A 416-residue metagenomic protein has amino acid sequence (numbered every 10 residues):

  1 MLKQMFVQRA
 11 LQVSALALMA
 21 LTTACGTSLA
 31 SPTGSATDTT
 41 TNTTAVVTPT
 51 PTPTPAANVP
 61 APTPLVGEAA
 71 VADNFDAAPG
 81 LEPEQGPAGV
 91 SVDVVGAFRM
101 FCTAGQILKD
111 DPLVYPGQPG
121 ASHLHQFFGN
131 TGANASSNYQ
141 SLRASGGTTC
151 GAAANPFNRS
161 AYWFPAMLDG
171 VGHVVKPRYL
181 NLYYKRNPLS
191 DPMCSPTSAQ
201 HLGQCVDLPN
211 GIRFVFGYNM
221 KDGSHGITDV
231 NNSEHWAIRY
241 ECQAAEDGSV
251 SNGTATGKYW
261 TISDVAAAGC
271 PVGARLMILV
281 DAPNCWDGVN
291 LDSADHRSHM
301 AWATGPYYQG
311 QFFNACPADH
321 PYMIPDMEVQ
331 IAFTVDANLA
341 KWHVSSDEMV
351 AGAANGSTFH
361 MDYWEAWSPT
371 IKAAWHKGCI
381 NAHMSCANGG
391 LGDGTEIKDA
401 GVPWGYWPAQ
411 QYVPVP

Functional and structural regions predicted by a protein language model:
L2-S14: Bacterial N-terminal signal peptides that target proteins for export
L16-A20: Short, linear, compositionally biased motifs with a strong N-terminal bias
T22-A24: C-terminal motif of bacterial Sec signal peptides marking the signal peptidase cleavage site
G26-S35: Bacterial lipoprotein signal-peptidase II cleavage site
G34-P55: Extracellular mucin-like PTS domains
P55-S122, Q126-V280, D287-P416: Primary mode marks residue(s) on the alpha4-beta5-alpha5 output face of response regulator receiver
